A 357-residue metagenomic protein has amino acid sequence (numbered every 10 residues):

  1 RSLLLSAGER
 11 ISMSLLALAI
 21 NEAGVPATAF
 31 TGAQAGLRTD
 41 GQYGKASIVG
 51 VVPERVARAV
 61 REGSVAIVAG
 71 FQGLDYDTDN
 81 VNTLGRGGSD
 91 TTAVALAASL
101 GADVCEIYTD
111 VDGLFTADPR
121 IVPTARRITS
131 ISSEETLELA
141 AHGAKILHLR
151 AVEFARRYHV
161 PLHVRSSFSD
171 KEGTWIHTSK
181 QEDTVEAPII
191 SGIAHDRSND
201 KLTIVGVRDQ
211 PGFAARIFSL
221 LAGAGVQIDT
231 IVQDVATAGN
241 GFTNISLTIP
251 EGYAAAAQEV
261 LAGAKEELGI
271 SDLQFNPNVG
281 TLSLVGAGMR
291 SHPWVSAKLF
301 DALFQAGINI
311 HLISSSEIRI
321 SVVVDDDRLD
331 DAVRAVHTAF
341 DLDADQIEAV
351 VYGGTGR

Functional and structural regions predicted by a protein language model:
R1-V152, V324-D325, A344, V351-R357: Nucleotide/pyrophosphate-binding catalytic subdomain
V25, A102, V160, V226 (+1 more regions): Short glycine/serine/threonine/alanine-rich loop segments
Q34-G36, D112-L114, D170, A236 (+1 more regions): Positions that flank functional sites
V104-Y108, L162-V164, D229-T230, H311-L312: Short hydrophobic alpha-helical runs that function as membrane-insertion/retention elements
A155: Acidic-aromatic/histidine active-site loop/patch
V160, R165-S167, K171: Internal glycine-rich alpha/beta core junctions
G173-R357: A conserved regulatory-domain signal marking ACT and ACT-like small-molecule sensing domains and adjacent regulatory
